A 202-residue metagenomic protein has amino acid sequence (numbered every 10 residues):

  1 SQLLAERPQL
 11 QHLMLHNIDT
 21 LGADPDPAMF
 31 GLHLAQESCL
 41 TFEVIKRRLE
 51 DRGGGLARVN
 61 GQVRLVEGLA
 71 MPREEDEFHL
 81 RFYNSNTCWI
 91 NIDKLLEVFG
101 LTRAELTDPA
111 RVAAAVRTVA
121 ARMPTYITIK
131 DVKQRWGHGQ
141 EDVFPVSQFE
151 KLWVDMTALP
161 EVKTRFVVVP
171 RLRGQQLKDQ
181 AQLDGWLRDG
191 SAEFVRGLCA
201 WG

Functional and structural regions predicted by a protein language model:
L3-N17, G22-D26, G31-G202: Catalytic core of tubulin tyrosine ligase-like
